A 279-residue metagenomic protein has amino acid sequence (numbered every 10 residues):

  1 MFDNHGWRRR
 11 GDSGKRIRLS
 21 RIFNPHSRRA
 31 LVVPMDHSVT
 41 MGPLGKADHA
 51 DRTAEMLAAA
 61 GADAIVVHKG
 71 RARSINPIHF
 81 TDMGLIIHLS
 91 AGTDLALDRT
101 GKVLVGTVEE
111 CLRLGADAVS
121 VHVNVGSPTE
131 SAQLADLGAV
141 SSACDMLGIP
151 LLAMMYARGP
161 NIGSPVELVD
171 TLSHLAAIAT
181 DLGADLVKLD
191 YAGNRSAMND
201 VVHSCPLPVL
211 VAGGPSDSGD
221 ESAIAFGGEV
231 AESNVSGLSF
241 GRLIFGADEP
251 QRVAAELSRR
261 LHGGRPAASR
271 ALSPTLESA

Functional and structural regions predicted by a protein language model:
N4-P25: N-terminal basic/disordered segments at the start of proteins
I17, R242-L243: Flexible, active-site-adjacent loop/turn segments at secondary-structure boundaries
P25, A30-D94, D98-V211, D217-F240 (+2 more regions): Alpha/beta enzyme core
A268-A279: C-terminal accessory extensions appended to soluble enzyme cores
